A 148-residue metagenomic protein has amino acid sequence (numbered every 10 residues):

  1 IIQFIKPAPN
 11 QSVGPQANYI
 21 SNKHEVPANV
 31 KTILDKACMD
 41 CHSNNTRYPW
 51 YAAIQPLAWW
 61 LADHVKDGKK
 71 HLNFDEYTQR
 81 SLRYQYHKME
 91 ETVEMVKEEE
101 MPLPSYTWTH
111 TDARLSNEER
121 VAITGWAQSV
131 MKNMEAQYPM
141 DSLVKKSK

Functional and structural regions predicted by a protein language model:
I1-K6: Hydrophobic membrane-insertion alpha-helices, especially the h-region of bacterial N-terminal signal peptides
Q11, R83, V96, N133-M134: A charge-rich, low-complexity, intrinsically flexible signal that marks solvent-exposed coils, linkers, repeats
S12-L34: Electrostatic cytochrome c docking/interface patches
T32, K36, W59, D63 (+4 more regions): Solvent-exposed, polar/charged alpha-helical surfaces in well-ordered, non-transmembrane soluble domains, broadly
L34-T46, M101, I123: The canonical Cys-X-X-Cys-His
Y48-D63, L143: Acidic helix-start/capping segments at beta-turn-to-alpha-helix junctions
W59-T109: Extracytoplasmic electron-transfer domains, predominantly the class I c-type cytochrome c fold
E98-M101, T107, T111-Y138: C-terminal capping alpha-helices of c-type cytochrome domains
